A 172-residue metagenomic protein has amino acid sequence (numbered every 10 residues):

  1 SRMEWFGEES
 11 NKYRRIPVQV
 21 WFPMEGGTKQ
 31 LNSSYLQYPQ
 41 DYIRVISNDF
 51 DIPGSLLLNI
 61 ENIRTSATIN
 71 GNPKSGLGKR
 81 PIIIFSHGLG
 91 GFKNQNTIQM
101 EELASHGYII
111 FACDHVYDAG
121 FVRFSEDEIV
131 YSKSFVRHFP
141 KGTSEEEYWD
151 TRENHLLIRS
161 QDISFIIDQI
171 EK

Functional and structural regions predicted by a protein language model:
S1-I83: Domain-level recognition of soluble alpha/beta enzyme cores, biased toward histidine phosphatases/phosphomutases
F6-G7, K93, T97-M100, E147-L157: Generic detector of contiguous secondary-structure segments
P17-Q19, R44-S47, Y108-F111, S134-F139: Glycine-rich loops and low-complexity Gly/Arg-rich segments that provide flexible linkers or classic glycine-based
V20, L103, I163: Divalent metal-coordination and catalytic microenvironments
K29-L31, F121-F124: Generic domain-boundary/flexible-linker signal
R64-R80, F85-R123: Short substrate-entry loop that stabilizes the transition state in hydrolases
Y117, R123-K172: Alpha/beta-hydrolase active-site loop
